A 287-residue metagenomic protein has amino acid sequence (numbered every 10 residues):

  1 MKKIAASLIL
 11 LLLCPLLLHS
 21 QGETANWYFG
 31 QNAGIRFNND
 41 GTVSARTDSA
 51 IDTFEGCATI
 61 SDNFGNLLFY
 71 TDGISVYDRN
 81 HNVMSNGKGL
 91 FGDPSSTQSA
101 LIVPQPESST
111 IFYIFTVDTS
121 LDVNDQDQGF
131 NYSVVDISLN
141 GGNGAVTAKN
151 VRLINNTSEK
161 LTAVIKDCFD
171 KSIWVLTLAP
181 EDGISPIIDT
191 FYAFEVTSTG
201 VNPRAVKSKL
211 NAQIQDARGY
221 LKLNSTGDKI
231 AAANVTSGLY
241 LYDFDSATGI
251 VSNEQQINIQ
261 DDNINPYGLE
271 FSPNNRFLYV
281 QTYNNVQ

Functional and structural regions predicted by a protein language model:
M1-A25, N265-Y267, F277: Bacterial Sec-dependent N-terminal signal peptides
Q21, D52-N66, F91-T110, L121 (+4 more regions): Structural signature of eukaryotic scaffold interfaces centered on beta-propeller domains
Q21-E107, T116-V146: Beta-propeller domains
Y28, L68-F69, Y113-F115, W174-L176 (+2 more regions): Structural core positions within WD40/WD-like beta-propeller blades
G34, T59, I74-V76, F112-I114 (+5 more regions): Hydrophobic beta-strand positions in blades of beta-propellers and related beta-sheet-rich domains
V43-S49, N82-G92, T147-N155, P203-Q213 (+1 more regions): A short beta-strand motif characteristic of beta-propeller blades
T119, D125-I184, K207-A212: Asp-box/WD-like beta-propeller blade repeats and closely related beta-sheet repeat scaffolds
F169-Q287: Beta-propeller domains
